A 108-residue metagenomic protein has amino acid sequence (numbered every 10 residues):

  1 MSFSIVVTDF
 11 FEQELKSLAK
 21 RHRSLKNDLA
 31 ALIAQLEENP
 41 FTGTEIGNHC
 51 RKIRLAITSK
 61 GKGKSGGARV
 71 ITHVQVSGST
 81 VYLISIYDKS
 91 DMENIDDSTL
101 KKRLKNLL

Functional and structural regions predicted by a protein language model:
M1-A30: Arg/Lys-rich, positively charged N-terminal/basic patches that mediate binding to nucleic acids
S2, K62-S65, N94-I95: Residues at secondary-structure transition points
S24-T42: Compact soluble domain cores
E37-K62: A short, surface-exposed loop/turn module that caps and links secondary-structure elements
N48-C50, G63-R69, G78-S79: Short connector loops at helix/strand junctions that flank enzyme active sites, especially segments positioning acidic
A68, V74-L108: Enriched for short, Lys/Arg-rich terminal
